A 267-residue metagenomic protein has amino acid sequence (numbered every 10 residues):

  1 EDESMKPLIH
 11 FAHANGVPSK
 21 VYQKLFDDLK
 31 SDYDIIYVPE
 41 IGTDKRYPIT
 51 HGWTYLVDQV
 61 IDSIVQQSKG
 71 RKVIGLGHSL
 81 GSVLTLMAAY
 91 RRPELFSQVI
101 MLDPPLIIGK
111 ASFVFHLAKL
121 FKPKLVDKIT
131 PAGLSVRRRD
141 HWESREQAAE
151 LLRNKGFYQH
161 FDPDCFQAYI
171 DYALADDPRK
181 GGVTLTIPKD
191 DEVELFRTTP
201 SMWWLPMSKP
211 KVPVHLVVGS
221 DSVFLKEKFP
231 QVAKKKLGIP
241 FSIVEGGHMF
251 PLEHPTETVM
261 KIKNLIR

Functional and structural regions predicted by a protein language model:
M5-Y47, S63: Conserved HGGG/HGGXW glycine-rich cap/lid loop of the alpha/beta-hydrolase fold
H10-A14, H78, V218: The conserved beta1-alpha1 loop
I36, E40-L76, F115-A118, M260: Active-site loop/oxyanion-hole signature of alpha/beta-hydrolase fold enzymes
V38, S242-G247: Short glycine-rich catalytic loops that host catalytic nucleophiles or stabilize transition states across multiple
K72-H116: Conserved hydrolase catalytic core segment
V99-H141, K226: Flexible "cap/lid" loop of the alpha/beta hydrolase fold
D164, A173-K234: Conserved serine/cysteine hydrolase catalytic core
G246-T256: Catalytic histidine-centered segment of alpha/beta-hydrolase-like enzymes
